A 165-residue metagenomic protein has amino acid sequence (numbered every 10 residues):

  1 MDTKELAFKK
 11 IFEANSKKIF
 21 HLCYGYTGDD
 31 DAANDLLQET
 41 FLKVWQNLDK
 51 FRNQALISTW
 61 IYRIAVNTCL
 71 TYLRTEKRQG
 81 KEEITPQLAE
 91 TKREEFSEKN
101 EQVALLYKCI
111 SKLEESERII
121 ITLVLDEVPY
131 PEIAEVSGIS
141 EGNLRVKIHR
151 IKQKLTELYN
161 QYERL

Functional and structural regions predicted by a protein language model:
M1-H21, N34: A short, charge-rich alpha-helical start-of-domain segment used by transcription regulators
D2, F41-L56, T75-E76: Sigma70-family region 2
H21, D35-L42, A55-N67: Structural recognition of an alpha-helix C-terminal capping motif at a helix-to-coil junction
T40, I64, I120-I121, I133-A134 (+1 more regions): Hydrophobic positions on the alpha-helical face of helix-turn-helix-like DNA-binding modules
K50-R52, R63-E83, K99, R150: Arg/Lys-rich amphipathic alpha helix in sigma70-family domain 2
L70, S137-Q161: DNA-recognition helix of helix-turn-helix
T71, R78-V103, P129-Y130: Internal acidic/polar
K112-E132, V136, Q161: Short amphipathic alpha helix immediately N-terminal
